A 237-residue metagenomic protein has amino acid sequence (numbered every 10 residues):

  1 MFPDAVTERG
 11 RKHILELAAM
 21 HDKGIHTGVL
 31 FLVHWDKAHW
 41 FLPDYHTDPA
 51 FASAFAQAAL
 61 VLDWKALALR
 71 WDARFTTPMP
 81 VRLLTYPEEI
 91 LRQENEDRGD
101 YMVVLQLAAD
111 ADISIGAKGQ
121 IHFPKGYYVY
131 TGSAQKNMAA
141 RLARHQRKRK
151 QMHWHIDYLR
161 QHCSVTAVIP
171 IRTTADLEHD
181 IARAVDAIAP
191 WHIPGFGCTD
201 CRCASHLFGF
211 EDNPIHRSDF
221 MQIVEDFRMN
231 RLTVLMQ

Functional and structural regions predicted by a protein language model:
M1-E8, L15-T47: Nucleic-acid nuclease catalytic cores
I14, A18, A52-A56, I156 (+1 more regions): Short amphipathic alpha-helical segments and helix-helix/interface helices
G24-T27, L62-D63, G126, C163-T166: Short glycine-/polar-rich loops that comprise or flank the Walker A/P-loop and associated switch/sensor motifs
F31-V33, A68, L105-L107, G209-E211: Short, structured patches in soluble enzyme cores that scaffold and shape functional sites
H34-I90: Domain-level recognition of nuclease-like catalytic cores that cleave nucleotide substrates
W64, Q93, Q135-F220: Aromatic/basic micro-patches that form nucleic-acid/chromatin recognition or nuclease catalytic surfaces
W71-T77, E211, M221-V224: Long, charged alpha-helical interface segments
L83-K150, A167-D176, I215-Q237: GIY-YIG nuclease catalytic motif and its immediate N-terminal context
